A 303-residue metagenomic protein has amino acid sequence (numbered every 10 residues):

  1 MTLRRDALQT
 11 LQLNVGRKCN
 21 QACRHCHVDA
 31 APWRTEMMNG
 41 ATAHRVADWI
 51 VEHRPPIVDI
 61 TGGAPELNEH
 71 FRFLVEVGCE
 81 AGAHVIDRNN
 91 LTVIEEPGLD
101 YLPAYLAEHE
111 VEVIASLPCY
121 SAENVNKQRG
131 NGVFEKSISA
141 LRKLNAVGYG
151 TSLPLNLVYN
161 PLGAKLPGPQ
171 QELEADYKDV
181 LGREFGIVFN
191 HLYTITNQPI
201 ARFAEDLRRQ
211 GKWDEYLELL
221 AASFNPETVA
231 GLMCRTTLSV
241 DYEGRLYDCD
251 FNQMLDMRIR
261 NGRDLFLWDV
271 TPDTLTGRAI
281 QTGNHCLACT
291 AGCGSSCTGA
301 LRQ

Functional and structural regions predicted by a protein language model:
M1-G62, E66-E80: Conserved alpha-helical substructure of the radical SAM core
L3, P226-V229, G277-I280: Short Gly/Pro-enriched turn/cap motifs at secondary-structure boundaries
Q9-L13, V58-I60, V85-D87, V113-A115 (+1 more regions): Hydrophobic faces of well-ordered beta-strands that scaffold small-molecule active sites in alpha/beta enzyme cores
L11, A47, V75, P103 (+3 more regions): Generic structural signal for well-ordered alpha-helices, preferentially at hydrophobic/aromatic core positions
P32-R45, P65-K136, P161-L166: Canonical radical SAM enzyme core domain
I114, S121-C234: Radical SAM enzyme [4Fe-4S]-AdoMet core and its adjacent flexible, acidic and glycine-rich loops/tails across
A221-L255: C-terminal accessory regions of radical SAM enzymes
R245-Q303: Flexible mid-to-C-terminal extensions adjoining Fe-S/redox cofactors in radical SAM and related proteins
